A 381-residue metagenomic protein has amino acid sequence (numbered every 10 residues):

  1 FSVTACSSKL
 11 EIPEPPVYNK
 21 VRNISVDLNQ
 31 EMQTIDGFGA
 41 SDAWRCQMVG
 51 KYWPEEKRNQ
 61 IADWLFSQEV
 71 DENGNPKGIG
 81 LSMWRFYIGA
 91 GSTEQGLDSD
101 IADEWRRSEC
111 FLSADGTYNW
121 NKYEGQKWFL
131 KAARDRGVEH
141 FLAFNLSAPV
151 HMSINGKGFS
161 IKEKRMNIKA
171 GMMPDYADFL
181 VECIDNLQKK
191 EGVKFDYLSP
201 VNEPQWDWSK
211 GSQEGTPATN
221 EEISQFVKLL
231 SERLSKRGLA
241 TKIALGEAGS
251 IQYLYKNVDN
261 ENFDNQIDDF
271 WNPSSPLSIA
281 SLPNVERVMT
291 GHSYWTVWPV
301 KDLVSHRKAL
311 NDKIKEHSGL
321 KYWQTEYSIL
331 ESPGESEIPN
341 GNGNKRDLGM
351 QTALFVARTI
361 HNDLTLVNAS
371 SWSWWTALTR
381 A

Functional and structural regions predicted by a protein language model:
C6-Y197, W206, E222-V258, N262-D269 (+5 more regions): Non-catalytic accessory regions flanking glycosidase/transglycosidase catalytic cores in CAZymes
V26-L28, E72-N73, S275-I279, A309-K313 (+1 more regions): Generic recognition of flexible, low-complexity loop/linker segments
W120-N121, W128, E232, K236 (+2 more regions): Glycoside hydrolase catalytic-domain groove-lining segments
I154-G156, S209-Q213, E335-E337: Short acidic, glycine/proline-rich loop/turn micro-motifs
V201: Function-critical acidic carboxylates
S212, N260, P299: Divalent cation-coordinating acidic motifs and surrounding scaffolds that mediate Ca2+/Mg2+/Mn2+/Zn2+-dependent binding
Q324-A381: Aromatic/acidic polysaccharide-binding cleft in carbohydrate-active enzymes
